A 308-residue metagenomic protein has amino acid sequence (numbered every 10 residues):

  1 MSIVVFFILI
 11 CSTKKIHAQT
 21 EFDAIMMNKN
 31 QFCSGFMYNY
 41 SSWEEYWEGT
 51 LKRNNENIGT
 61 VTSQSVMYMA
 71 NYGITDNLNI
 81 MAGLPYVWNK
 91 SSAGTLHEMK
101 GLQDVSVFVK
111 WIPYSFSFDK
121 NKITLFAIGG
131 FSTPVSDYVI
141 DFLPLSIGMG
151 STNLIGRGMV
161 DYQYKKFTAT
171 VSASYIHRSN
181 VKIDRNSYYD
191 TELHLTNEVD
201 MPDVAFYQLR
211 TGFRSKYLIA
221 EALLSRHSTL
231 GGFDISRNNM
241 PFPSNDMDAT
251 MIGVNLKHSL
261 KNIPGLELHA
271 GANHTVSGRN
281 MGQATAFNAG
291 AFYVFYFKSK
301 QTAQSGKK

Functional and structural regions predicted by a protein language model:
F22-N30, N77, S115-T124, K166 (+3 more regions): Short loop/turn motifs that connect adjacent beta-strands in outer-membrane beta-barrel proteins
K29-G35, N79, G83, L102 (+6 more regions): Outer-membrane beta-barrel architecture
N30, T62-V66, K100-V105, I123 (+5 more regions): Residues that define the transmembrane beta-barrel architecture of outer-membrane proteins
F36-Y38, Y68-Y72, A82, V107-W111 (+7 more regions): Residues on the lipid-exposed face of transmembrane beta-strands in outer-membrane beta-barrel proteins
Y38-E44, L84-K90, P113, F131-D137 (+6 more regions): Transmembrane beta-strands of outer-membrane beta-barrel pores
Y40-S65, P144-S146: Surface-exposed strand-loop-strand hairpins of Gram-negative outer-membrane beta-barrel proteins
W47-G49, N54-E56, L193-K308: Outer membrane beta-barrel transmembrane domains
L96-D200: Outer-membrane pore/translocation modules
